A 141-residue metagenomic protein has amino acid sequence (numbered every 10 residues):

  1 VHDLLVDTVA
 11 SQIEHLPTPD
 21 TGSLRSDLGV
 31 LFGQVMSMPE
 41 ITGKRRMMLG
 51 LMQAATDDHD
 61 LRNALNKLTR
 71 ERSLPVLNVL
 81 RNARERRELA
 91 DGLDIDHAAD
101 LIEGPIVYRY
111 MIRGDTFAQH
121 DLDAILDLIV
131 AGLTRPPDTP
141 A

Functional and structural regions predicted by a protein language model:
V1-L5: HTH DNA-binding helix-turn interface
V6, A10, N66: Phosphate-coordinating loops and pocket residues in cytosolic domains that bind phosphorylated ligands
A10, E14, G104-M111: Structural signal for membrane-spanning alpha-helices in multi-pass inner-membrane proteins, emphasizing helix cores
E14-R45: Hydrophobic alpha-helical connector segments
T21-L24, I95, L122: The cytosolic transmitter module of two-component sensor histidine kinases
V30-L31, S73-E85, L101, P105 (+1 more regions): C-terminal peripheral helix-coil segments that are non-catalytic and often amphipathic
I41-L49, H59-R86, D96-H97: Amphipathic alpha-helical packing segments from all-alpha helical-bundle domains
D91-A99: Membrane-interface starts of transmembrane alpha-helices
